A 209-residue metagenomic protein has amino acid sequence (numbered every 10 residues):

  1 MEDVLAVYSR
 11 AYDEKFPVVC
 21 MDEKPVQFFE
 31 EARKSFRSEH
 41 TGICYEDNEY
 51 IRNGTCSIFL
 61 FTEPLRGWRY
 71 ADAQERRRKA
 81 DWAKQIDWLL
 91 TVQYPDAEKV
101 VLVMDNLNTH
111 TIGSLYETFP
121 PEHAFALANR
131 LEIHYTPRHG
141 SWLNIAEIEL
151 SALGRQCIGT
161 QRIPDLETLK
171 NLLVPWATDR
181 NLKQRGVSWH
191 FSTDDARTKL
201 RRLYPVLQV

Functional and structural regions predicted by a protein language model:
M1-D87, L200: Extended, low-complexity cationic-aromatic segments
C20-D22, F61, G67, I86 (+5 more regions): Mobile genetic element proteins and their domesticated derivatives, centered on retroelements and DNA transposons
Q27-F29, T109-I112, W142-I145, R197-K199: Short catalytic/ligand-binding loop motif for oxyanion handling, primarily in non-cytosolic enzymes, centered on
A32, T168-V209: C-terminal domain-tail junction helix/linker
Y45-Y50, H123-I145, Q161-I163: RNase H-like polynucleotidyl transferase catalytic core
A80-V101: Short, basic/hydrophobic alpha-helical segments
A97-T111: Acidic/histidine-rich, metal-coordinating catalytic segments
R138, A146-L166, D179-K183: Active-site proximal helix-loop segment of RNase H-like, two-metal nucleases, encompassing DDE(D)
